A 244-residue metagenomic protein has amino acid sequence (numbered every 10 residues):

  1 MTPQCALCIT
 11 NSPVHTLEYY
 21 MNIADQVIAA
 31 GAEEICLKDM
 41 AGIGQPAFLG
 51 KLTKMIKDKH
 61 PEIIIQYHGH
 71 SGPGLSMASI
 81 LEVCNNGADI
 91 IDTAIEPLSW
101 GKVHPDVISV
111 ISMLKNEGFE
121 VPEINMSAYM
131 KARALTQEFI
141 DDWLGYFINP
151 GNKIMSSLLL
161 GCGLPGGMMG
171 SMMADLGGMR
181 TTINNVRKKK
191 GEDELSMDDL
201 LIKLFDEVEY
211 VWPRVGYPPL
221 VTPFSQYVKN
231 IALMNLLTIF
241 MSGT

Functional and structural regions predicted by a protein language model:
M1-T244: Catalytic cores and adjacent flexible loops of soluble metabolic enzymes that perform enolate/carbanion chemistry on
